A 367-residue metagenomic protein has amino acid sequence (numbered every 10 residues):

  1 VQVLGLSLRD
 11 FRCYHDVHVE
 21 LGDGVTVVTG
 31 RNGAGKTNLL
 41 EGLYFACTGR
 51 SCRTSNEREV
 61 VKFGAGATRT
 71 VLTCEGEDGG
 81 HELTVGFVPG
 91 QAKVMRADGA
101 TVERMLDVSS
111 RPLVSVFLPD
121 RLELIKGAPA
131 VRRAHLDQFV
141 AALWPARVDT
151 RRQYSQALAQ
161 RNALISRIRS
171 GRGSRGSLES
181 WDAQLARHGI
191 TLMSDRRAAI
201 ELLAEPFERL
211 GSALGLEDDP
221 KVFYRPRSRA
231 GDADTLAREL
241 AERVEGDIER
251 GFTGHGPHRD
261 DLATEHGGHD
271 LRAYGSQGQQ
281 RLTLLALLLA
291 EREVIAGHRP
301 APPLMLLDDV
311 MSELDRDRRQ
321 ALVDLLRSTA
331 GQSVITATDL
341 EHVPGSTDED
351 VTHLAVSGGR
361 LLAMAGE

Functional and structural regions predicted by a protein language model:
V1-R31, F45, R172-L304, E313-D317 (+3 more regions): Conserved NTPase motor "head" modules and their coupling/switch loops across ABC/AAA+ ATPases, GTPases, and GHKL ATPases
V27, L113-F117, S333: ABC nucleotide-binding domain signature
K36: Conserved lysine of the Walker
C47-V131, H135-L143, R147, E201-R209 (+2 more regions): Nucleotide-state sensing region of NTPase/ATPase domains
E123-L124, A130-R172, G176-E179, A183: Long, charged N-terminal accessory/stalk domains
D308-V310: Walker B catalytic acidic pair
T336-T338: H-loop/switch region of ABC-family ATPase nucleotide-binding domains
